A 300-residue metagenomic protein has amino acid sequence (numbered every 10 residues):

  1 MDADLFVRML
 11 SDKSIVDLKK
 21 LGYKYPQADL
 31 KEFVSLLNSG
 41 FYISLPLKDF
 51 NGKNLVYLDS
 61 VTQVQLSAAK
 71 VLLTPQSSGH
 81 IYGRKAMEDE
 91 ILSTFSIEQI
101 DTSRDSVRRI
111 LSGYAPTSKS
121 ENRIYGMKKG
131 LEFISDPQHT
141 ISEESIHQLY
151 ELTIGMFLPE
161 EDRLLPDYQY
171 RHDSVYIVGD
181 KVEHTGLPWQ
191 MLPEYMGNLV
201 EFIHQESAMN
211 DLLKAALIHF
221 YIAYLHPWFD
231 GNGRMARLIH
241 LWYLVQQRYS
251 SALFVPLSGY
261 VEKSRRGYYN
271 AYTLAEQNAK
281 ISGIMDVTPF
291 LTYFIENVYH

Functional and structural regions predicted by a protein language model:
M1-F229, R234-H300: FIC/Doc superfamily catalytic core
